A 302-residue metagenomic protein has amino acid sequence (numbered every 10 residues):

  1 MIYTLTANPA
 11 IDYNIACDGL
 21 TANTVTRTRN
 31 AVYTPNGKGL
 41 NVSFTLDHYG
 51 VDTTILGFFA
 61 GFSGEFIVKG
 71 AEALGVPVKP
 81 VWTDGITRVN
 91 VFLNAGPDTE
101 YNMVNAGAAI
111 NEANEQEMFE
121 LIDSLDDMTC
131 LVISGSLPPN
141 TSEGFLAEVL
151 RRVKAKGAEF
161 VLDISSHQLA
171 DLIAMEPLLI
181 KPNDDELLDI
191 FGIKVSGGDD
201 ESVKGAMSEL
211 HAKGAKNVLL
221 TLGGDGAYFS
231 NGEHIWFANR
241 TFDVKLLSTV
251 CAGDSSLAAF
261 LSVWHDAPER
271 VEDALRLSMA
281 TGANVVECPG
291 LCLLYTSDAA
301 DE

Functional and structural regions predicted by a protein language model:
M1-T21: Positively charged, low-complexity intrinsically disordered leader regions
R27-T34, R240-C251: Short pre-catalytic strand/loop immediately N-terminal to key active-site residues, enriched for Gly-Thr
R27-T87: Substrate-binding N-lobe of the ribokinase-like
T54-I55, V263-L277: Phosphate-handling active-site elements
L93-D127: Conserved phosphate-binding/catalytic loop of the ribokinase/pfkB sugar-kinase fold
G144-E233: Conserved phosphate/ATP/ADP-binding segment of small-molecule kinases
L188-D189, L247-P268, A280: Short, small-residue alpha-helix embedded
Y295-E302: Conserved small/polar residues in nucleotide/adenosyl-binding loops
